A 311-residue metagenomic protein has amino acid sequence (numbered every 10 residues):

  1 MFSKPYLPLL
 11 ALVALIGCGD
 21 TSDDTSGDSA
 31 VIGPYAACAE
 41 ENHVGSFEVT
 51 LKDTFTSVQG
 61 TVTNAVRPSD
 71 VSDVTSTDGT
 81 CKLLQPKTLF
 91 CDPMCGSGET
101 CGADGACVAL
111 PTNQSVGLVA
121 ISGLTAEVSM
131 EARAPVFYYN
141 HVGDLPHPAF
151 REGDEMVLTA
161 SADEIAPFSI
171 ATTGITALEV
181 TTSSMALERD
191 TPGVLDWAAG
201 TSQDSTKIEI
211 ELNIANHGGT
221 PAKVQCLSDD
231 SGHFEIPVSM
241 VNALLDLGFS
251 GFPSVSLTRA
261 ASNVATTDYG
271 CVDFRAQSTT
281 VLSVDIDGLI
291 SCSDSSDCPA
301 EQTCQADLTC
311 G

Functional and structural regions predicted by a protein language model:
M1-P8: Bacterial N-terminal signal peptides that target proteins for export
L15-G17: C-terminal motif of bacterial Sec signal peptides marking the signal peptidase cleavage site
G19-D23, G27-L187, S202-G311: Ser/Thr/Pro- and often Gln-rich low-complexity regulatory segments of eukaryotic transcriptional regulators
T191-L195: Structural beta-strand segments of beta-rich domains
